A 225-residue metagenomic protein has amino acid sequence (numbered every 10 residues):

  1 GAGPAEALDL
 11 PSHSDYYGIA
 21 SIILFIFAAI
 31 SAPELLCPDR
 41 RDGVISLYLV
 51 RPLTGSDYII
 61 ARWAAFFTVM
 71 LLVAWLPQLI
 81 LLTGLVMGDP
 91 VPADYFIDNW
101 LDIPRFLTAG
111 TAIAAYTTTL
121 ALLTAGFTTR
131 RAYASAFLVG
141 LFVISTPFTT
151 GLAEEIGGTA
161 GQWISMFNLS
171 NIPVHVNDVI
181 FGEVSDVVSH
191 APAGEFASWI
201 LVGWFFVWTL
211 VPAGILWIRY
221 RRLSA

Functional and structural regions predicted by a protein language model:
G1-P11, A132-R219: Terminal transmembrane helical anchor/hairpin motif
A7-A20, I60-L122, G126-T128, D186 (+1 more regions): Secretory targeting signals
D15-P38: Long, hydrophobic alpha-helical segments
A28-A32, T119-L120, A136, P212 (+1 more regions): Hydrophobic/aromatic residues in alpha-helical transmembrane segments
S31, L35, M70, G110-A114 (+2 more regions): Residue-level hotspots within the lipid-embedded alpha helices of multi-pass solute transporters
E34, L82, L122, G151 (+1 more regions): Transmembrane alpha-helix boundary and packing residues in multipass membrane permease domains and related
L35-T68: Helix-loop-helix units of permease transmembrane domains in multi-pass membrane transporters, especially ABC
R221-A225: Short cytosolic juxtamembrane segments of multi-pass membrane proteins
